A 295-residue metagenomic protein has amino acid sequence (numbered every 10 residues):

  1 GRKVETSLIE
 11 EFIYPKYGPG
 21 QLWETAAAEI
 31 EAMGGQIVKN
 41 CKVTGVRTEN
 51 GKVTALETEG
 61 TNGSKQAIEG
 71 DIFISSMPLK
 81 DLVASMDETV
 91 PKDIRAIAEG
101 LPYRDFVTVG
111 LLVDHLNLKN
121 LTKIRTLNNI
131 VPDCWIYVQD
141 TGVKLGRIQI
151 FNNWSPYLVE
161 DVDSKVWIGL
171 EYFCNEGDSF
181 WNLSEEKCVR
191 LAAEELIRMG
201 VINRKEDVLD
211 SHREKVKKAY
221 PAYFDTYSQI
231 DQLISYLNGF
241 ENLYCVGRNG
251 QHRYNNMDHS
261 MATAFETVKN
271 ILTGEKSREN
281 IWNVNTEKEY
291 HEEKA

Functional and structural regions predicted by a protein language model:
G1-V46, E69: Active-site/ligand-binding neighborhood in enzyme catalytic cores
P15, C41-E186, R190-V201, Y236 (+1 more regions): Mid-domain catalytic core of redox enzymes that form a hydrophobic substrate pocket/lid adjacent to a catalytic redox
E29, Q36, S76, D81 (+3 more regions): Active-site catalytic microenvironments for nucleophilic, acid-base chemistry
Q36, A67, D207-D210, N242: Conserved beta-strand segments of alpha/beta enzyme cores
I37-K39, S75, C245: A structural signal for the hydrophobic beta-strands that form the central parallel beta-sheet of Rossmann-like
V38, F106, N203-K215, R278-E279: A short coil-to-beta-strand element that immediately follows conserved catalytic motifs
H212-K217, Y223-A295: C-terminal lid/capping helical subdomain adjacent to the catalytic/cofactor pocket in oxidative enzymes
